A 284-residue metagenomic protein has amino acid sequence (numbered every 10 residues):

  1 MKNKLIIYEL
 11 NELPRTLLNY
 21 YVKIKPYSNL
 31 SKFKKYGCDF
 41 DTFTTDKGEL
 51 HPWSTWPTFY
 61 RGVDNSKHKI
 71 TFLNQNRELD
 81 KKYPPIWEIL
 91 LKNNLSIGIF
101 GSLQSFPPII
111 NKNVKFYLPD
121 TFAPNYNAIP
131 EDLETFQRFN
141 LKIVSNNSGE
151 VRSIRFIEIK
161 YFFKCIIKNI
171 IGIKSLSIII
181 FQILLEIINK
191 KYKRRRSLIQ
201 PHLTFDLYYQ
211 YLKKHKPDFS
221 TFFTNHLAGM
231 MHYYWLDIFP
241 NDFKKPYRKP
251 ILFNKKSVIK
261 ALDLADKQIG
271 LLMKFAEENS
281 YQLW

Functional and structural regions predicted by a protein language model:
K2-K4, E12-N147: Active-site nucleophile/metal-coordination loop of metallo-enzymes that catalyze phosphate/sulfate and related
I7, N29, K260-W284: Metal-dependent active-site segment of extracytoplasmic phospho-/sulfohydrolases and closely related
E9, G101, T221-T224, W284: Short beta-strand segments
L17, I70-E78, K190-Q200, I251-D263: The substrate-binding groove and active-site-proximal loops of carbohydrate-active enzymes, especially glycoside
Y36-D39, H202-L207: Amphipathic alpha-helical blocks
L95, H215-P217, Y281: Short, high-confidence coil segments that cap the C-terminus of an alpha-helix and link into the following beta-strand
L133-S197: Extended, charge-rich helix/loop segments that form flexible, surface "patches" used to engage negatively charged
Y211-K260: Active-site His/acidic residue clusters
